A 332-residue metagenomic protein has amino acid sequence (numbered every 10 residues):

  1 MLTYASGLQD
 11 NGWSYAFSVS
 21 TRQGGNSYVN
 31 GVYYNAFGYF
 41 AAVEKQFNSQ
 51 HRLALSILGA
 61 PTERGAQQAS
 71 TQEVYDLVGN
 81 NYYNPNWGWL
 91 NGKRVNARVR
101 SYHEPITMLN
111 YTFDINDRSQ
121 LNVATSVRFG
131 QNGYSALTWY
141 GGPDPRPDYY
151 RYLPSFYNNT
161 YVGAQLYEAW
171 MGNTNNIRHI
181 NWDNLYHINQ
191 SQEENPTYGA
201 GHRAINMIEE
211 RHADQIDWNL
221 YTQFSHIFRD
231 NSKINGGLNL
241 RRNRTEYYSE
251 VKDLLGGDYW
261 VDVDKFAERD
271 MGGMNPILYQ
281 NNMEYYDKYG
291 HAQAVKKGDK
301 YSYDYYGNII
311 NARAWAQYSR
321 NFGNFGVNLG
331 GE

Functional and structural regions predicted by a protein language model:
M1-G24, Y28-Q67, I106-I115: Transmembrane beta-barrel wall of Gram-negative outer-membrane proteins
A5, N324, L329-E332: Short, intrinsically disordered, charge-balanced linker/junction segments flanking boundaries in proteins
Y15-V19, L55-I57, V123-T125, G236-L238 (+1 more regions): Membrane-embedded beta-strand positions of outer-membrane beta-barrel proteins
A16, F40, W315, G330-E332: Short, cationic motifs built from Arg/Lys/His that form the positively charged side of catalytic pockets
A16, T107, D217, L254-L255: Short acidic-glycine motifs
E44-Q46, R52-T112, G133-E210, N275-V295: Acidic/polar loop-and-plug regions of large Gram-negative outer-membrane beta-barrel proteins
K93-A136, R203-S249, K297-G326: Outer-membrane beta-barrel transmembrane strands
Y248-I309, R313-S319: Glycine- and small hydrophobic-enriched segments that form the cores of compact globular domains
